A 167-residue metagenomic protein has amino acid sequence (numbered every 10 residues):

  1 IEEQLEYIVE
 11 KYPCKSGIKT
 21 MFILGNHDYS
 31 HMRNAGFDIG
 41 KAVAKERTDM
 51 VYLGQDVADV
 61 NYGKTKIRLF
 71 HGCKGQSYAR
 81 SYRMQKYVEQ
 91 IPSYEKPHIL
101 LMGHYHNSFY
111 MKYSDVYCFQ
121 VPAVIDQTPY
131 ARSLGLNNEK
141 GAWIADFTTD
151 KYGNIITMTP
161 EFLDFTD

Functional and structural regions predicted by a protein language model:
I1-Y52: Core catalytic region of metal-dependent phosphoesterases/phosphodiesterases, especially metallo-beta-lactamase-like
E3-Y7, N34, Q55, E95 (+2 more regions): Short, well-structured alpha-helical interface segments that form or flank functional binding sites
C14-S16, N61, P92-K96: Flexible, charged surface loops at secondary-structure boundaries
L24-Y29, N34, T148-D167: Charge-rich, low-complexity terminal tails
M32-R33, N61-T65, L69-F70: Short, solvent-exposed polar/charged micro-motifs at secondary-structure junctions
Y52-D56, E139: Residues that act as N-cap/strand-start positions at coil-to-secondary-structure junctions
D56-G63, M111-Y113: Short acidic-hydrophobic surface loop/beta-edge motif
K66-E161: Conserved beta-sheet core of the metallophosphoesterase superfamily
